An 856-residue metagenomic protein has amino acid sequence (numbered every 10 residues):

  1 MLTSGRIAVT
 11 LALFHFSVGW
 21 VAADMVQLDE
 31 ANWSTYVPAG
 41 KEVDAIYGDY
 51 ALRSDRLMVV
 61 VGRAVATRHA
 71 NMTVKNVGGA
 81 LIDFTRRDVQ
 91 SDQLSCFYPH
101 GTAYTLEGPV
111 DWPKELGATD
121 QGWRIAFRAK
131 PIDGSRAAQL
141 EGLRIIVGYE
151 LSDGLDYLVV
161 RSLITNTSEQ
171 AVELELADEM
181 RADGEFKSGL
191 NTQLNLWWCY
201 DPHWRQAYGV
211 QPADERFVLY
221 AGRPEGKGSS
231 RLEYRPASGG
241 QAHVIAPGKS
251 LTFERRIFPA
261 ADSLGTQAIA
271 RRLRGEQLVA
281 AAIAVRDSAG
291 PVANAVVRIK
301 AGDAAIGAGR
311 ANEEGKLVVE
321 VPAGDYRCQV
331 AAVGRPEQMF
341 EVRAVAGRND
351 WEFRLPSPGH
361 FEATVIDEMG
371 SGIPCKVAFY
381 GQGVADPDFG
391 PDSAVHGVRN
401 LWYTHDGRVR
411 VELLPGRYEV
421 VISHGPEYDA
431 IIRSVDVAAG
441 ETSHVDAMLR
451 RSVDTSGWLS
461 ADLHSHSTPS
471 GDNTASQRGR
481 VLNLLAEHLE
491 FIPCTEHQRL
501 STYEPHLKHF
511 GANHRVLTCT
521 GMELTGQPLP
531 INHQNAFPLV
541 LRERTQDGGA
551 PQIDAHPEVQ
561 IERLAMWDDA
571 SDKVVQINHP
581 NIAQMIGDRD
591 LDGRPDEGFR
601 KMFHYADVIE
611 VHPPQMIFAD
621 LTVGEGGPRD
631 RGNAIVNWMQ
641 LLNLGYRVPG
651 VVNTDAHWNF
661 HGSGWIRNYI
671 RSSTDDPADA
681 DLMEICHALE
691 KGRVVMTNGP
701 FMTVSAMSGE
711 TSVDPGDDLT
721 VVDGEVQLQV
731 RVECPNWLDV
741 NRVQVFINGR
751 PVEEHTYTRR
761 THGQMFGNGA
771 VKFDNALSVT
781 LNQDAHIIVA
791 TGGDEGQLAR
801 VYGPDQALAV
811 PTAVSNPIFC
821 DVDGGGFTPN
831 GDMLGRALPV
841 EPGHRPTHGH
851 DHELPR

Functional and structural regions predicted by a protein language model:
M25-W33, A39-G40, D44-I46, A51-R53 (+4 more regions): Beta-strand-rich recognition/accessory modules
T67-F84, G117-G184: Acidic, contiguous internal or C-terminal segments within carbohydrate-active enzymes that form a structured patch used
G122, G347, E368-Q382, D392-H396 (+7 more regions): C-terminal functional module detector
L264-R272, R343-P358, E362, V435-S456 (+1 more regions): Extracellular beta-sheet/turn segments enriched in Thr/Pro/Gly and aliphatic residues
V279-A289, F353, G359-M369, V377 (+3 more regions): A short, amphipathic beta-strand motif
A301-E320, Q382-L414, A770: Short, acidic Ser/Thr/Gly-rich low-complexity loop/linker segments typical of extracellular and cell-surface proteins
A323-G334, P415-G425, T791: A short, solvent-exposed beta-strand micro-motif common in secreted/extracellular proteins
G425-E427, I431, W458-G650, T654-F660: Catalytic cores of extracellular degradative/oxidative enzymes
